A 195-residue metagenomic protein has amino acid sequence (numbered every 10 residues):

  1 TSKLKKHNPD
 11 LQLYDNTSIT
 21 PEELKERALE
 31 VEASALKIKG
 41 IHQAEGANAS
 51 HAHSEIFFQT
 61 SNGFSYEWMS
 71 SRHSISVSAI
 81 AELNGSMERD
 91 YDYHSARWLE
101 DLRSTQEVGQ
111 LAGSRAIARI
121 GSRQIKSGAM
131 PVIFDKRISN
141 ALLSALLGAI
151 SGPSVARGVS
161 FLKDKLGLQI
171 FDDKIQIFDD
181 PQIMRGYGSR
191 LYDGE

Functional and structural regions predicted by a protein language model:
T1-G194: Active-site bordering "gate/hinge" segments that shape substrate access to catalytic or cofactor-binding pockets
